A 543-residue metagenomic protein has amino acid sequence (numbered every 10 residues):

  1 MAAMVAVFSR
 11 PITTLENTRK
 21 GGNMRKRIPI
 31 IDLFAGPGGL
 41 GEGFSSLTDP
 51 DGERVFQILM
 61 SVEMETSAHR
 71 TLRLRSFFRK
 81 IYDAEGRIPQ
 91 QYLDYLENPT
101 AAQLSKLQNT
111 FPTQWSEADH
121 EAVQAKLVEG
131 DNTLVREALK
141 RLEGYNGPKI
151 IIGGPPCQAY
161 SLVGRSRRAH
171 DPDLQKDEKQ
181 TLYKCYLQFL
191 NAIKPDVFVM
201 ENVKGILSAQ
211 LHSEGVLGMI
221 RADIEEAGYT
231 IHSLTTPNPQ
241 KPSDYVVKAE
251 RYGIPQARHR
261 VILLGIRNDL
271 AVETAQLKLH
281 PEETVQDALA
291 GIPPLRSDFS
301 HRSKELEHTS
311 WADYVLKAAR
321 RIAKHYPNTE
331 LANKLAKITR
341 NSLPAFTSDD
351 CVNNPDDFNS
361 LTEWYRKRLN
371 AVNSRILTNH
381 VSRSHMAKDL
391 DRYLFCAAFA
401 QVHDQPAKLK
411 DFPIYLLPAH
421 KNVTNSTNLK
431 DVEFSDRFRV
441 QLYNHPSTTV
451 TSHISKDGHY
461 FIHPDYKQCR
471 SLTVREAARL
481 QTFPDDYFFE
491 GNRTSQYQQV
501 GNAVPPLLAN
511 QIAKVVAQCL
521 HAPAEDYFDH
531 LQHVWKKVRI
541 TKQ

Functional and structural regions predicted by a protein language model:
A2-V5: Position-driven detector of the extreme protein N-terminus
V7-N23: Short, Lys/Arg-enriched N-terminal segments with co-localized hydrophobic residues within the first ~10-30 amino acids
R25-P29, A35, G39-K194, K204-G218: Core alpha/beta nucleotide-donor-binding catalytic domains of modification enzymes
R27-I30, L59, R258-R260, H445-S447: Extracellular structured ligand-interaction cores
I28, K317-Q543: C-terminal target-recognition/interaction regions appended to catalytic cores
D131-R141, Y245-E250, V432-D436: Short alpha-helical segments and helix-capping/turn motifs at coil-helix boundaries
R141-L142, L162-H420: Class I S-adenosyl-L-methionine
